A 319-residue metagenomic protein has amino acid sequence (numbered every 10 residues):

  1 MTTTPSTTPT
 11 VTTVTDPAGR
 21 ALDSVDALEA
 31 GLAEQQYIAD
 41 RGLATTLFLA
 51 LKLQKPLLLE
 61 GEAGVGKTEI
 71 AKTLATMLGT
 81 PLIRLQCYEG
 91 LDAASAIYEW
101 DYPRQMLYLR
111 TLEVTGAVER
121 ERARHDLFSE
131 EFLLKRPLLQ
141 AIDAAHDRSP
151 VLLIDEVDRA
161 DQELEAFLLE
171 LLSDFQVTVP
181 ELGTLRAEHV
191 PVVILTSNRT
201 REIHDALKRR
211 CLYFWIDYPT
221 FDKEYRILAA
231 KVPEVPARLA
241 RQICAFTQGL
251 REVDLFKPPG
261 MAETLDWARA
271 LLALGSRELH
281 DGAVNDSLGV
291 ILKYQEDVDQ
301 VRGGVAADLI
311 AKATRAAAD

Functional and structural regions predicted by a protein language model:
M1-D319: C-terminal regulatory/interaction module of P-loop NTP-utilizing enzymes
